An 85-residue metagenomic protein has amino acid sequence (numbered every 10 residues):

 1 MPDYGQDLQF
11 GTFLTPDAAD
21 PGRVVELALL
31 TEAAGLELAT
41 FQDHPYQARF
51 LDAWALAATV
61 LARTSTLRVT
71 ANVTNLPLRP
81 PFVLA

Functional and structural regions predicted by a protein language model:
M1-T64, R68-N72: N-terminal beta1-alpha1-beta2 module of alpha/beta enzyme domains
P77-A85: Glycine-rich anion/phosphate-binding loops
